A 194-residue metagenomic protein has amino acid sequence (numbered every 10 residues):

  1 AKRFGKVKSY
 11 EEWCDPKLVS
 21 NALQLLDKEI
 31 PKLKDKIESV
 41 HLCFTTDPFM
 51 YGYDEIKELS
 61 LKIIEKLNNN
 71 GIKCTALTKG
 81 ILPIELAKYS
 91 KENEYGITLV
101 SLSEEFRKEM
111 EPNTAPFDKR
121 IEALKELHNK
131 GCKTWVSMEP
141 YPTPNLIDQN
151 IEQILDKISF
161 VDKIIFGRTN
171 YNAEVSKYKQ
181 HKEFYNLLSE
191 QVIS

Functional and structural regions predicted by a protein language model:
A1-K17: Canonical Radical SAM [4Fe-4S] cluster-binding loop centered on the CxxxCxxC motif and its immediate flanking residues
N21-V192: Conserved AdoMet/S-adenosylmethionine-binding subsite of the radical SAM
